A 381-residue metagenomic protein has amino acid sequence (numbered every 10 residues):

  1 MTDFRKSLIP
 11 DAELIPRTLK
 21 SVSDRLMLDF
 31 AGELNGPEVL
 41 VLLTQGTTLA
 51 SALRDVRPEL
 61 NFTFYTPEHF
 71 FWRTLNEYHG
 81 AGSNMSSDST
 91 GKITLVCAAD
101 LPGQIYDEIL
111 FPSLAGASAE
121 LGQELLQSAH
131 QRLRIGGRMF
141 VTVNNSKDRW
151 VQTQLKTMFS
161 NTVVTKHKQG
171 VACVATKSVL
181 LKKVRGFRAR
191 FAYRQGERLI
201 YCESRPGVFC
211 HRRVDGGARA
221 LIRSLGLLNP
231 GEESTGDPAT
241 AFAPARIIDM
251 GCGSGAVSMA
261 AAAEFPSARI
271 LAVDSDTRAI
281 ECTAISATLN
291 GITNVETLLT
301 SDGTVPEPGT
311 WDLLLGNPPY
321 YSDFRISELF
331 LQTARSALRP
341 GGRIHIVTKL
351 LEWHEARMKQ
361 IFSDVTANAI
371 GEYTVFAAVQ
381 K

Functional and structural regions predicted by a protein language model:
M1-L8, N144-R212: Non-catalytic substrate-recognition/targeting regions of SAM-dependent transferases
I9-S89, G216-G316: Conserved SAM/SAH cofactor-binding pocket of Class I
L53, A129, A261, A334 (+1 more regions): Class I S-adenosylmethionine-dependent transferase superfamily signal
P67, L121, D274-A279, I326 (+1 more regions): Short beta->alpha hinge that forms the Motif I/post-I loop of the SAM-binding pocket
A99-F111, G303-L314: A short acidic, Gly/Pro-enriched loop at the edge of an enzyme's catalytic core that lines a small-molecule cofactor
E108-E120, D312-R325: A short SAM/SAH-binding and catalytic strip from SAM-dependent methyltransferases
Q123-I135, L329-P340: A short glycine-rich, Lys/Arg-flanked "PGG" loop and its adjoining helix->strand segment in the class I
G136-N144, G341-T348: Conserved beta-strand signature within the Rossmann-like core of class I S-adenosyl-L-methionine
